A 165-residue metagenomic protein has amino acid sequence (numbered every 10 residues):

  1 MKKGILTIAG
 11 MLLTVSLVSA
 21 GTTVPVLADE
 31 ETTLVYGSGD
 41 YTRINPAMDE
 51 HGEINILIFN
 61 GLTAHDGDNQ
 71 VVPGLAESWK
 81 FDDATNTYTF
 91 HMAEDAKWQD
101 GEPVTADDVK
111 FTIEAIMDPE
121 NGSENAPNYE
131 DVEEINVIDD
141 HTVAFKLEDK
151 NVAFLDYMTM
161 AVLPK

Functional and structural regions predicted by a protein language model:
M1-T7: Positively charged n-region of N-terminal signal peptides that target proteins for export
A9-A20: Bacterial N-terminal signal peptides
V18-E30: Sec-dependent signal peptide cleavage junction
G37-F81, E114: N-terminal lobe/hinge region of extracytoplasmic solute-binding protein
Y41-R43, N69, D95-K97, D118 (+1 more regions): Solvent-exposed loop/turn segments at secondary-structure junctions within structured extracellular/periplasmic domains
L57, D66, Q70, G74 (+4 more regions): Extracytoplasmic/secreted proteins, especially bacterial periplasmic and envelope-associated proteins
S78-G122, A144: Aromatic- and charge-enriched surface segment that lines or borders ligand/interaction sites
P127-K165: Surface-exposed binding/hinge segments that line and control ligand-binding clefts or catalytic entry sites
